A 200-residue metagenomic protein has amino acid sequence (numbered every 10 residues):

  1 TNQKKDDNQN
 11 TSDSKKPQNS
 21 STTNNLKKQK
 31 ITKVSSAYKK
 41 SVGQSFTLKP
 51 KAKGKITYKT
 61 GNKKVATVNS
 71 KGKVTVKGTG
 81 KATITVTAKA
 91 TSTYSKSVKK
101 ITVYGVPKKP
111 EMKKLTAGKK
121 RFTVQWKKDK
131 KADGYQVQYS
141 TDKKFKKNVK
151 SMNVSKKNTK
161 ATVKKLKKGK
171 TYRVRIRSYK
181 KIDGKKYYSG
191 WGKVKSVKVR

Functional and structural regions predicted by a protein language model:
Q3, S21-V106: Extracytoplasmic soluble-region selector
K59-G61, Q138-D142, R177-Y179: Predominantly extracellular/luminal cell-surface or secreted proteins
K77-T79, D129, L166: Hydrophobic loop/turn residues within beta-sheet-rich immunoglobulin-like superfamily modules
K89-Y94, K180-Y187: Short, solvent-exposed loop/turn segments at the edges of extracellular beta-sandwich modules
V106-K131, K185-R200: Pro/Thr/Ser/Gly-rich low-complexity, intrinsically disordered linker/stalk tracts
K131-S151: Extracellular low-complexity, O-glycosylation-prone stalks/linkers
K157-T162: Short S/T/G- and acidic-enriched coil/turn segments that sit immediately N-terminal to beta-strands in beta-sandwich
V163-G184: Beta-strand-rich modules
